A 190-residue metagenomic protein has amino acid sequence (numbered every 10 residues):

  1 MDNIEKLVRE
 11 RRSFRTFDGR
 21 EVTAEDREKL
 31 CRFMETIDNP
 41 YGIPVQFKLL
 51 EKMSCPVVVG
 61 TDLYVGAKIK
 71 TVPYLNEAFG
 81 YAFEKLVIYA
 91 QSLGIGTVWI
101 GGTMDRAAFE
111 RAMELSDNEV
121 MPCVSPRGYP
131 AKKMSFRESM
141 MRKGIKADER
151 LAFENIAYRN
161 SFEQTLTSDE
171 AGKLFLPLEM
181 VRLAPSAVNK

Functional and structural regions predicted by a protein language model:
M1-K190: Acidic, surface-exposed loops and disordered segments
